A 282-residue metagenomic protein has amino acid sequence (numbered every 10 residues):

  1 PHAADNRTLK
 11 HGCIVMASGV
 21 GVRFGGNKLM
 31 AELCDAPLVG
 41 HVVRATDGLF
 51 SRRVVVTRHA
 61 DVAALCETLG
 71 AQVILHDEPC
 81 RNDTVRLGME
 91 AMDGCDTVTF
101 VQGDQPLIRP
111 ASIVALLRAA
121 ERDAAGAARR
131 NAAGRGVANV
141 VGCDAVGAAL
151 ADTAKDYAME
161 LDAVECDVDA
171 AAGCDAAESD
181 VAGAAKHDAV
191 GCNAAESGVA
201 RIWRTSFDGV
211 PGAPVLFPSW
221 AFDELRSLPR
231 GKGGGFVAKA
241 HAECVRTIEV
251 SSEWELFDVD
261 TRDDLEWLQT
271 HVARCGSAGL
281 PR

Functional and structural regions predicted by a protein language model:
H2-L9, C13, D223-R282: Conserved alpha/beta core of the MobA/IspD/sugar-nucleotide pyrophosphorylase nucleotidyltransferase superfamily
L9-R58: N-terminal glycine-rich phosphate-binding loop and ensuing alpha1 helix
E32, L107, V215-L216, T247 (+1 more regions): Short aromatic/basic micro-patch
S51-Q72: Acidic donor-binding segment of Leloir-type glycosyltransferases
G70-R81: Conserved donor nucleotide-binding strand/loop of the catalytic core
R81-R129, G142, G147-L150, Y157 (+1 more regions): Conserved beta-loop-beta/alpha segment of the NTase-like Rossmann-fold superfamily that binds/positions NTPs
R122-A149, T153-A154, A158-S197: Long, intrinsically disordered low-complexity tandem-repeat segments
